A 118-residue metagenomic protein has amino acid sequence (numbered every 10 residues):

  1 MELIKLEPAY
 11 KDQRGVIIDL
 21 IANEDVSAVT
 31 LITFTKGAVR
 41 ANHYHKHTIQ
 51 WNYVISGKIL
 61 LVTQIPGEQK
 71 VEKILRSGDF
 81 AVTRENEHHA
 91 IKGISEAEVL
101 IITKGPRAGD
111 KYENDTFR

Functional and structural regions predicted by a protein language model:
M1-A28: A short, N-terminal "cap"/entry segment at the start of jelly-roll beta-barrel domains of the cupin/DSBH fold
E2-D12, I94-R118: Double-stranded beta-helix
I17, N42, L61-V62, T83 (+2 more regions): Short beta-strand His + acidic residue motifs that chelate non-heme Fe in jelly-roll/DSBH and cupin folds
T30-T48: Conserved short histidine dyad/triad with adjacent acidic residue
H47, D79, E87, S95 (+1 more regions): A generic "binding-loop/recognition-motif" signal
H47-V62: Glycine- and acidic-residue-biased ligand/ion/polar-headgroup-sensing regions
S56, Q64, I102-K104: Cofactor-binding loop segments of dinucleotide-utilizing enzymes, especially the Rossmann-like FAD- and NAD(P)+-binding
P66-E85: Short acidic-glycine-tyrosine-enriched beta hairpin
